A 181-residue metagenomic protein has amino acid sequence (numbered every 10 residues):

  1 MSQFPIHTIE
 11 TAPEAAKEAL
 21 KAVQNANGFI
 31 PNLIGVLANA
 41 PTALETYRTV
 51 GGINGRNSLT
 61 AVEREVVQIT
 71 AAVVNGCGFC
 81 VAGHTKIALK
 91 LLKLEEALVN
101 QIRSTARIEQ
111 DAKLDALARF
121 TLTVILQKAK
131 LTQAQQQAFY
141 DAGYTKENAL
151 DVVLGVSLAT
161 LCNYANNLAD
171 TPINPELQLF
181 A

Functional and structural regions predicted by a protein language model:
M1-A181: Hydrophobic alpha-helical segments
